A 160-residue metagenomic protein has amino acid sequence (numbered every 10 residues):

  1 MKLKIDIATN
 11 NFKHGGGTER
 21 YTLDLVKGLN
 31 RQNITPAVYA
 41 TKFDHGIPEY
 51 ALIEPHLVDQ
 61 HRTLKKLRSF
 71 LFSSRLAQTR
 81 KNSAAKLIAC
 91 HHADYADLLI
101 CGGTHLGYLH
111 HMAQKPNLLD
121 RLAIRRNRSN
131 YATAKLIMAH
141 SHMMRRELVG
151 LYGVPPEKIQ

Functional and structural regions predicted by a protein language model:
M1-D6: Extreme N-terminal starter segment of soluble prokaryotic enzymes
T9-G15, G28-L64, G153: N-terminal strand-loop element at the rim of the active site of nucleotide-sugar-dependent glycosyltransferases
T18-Y21, Y39-T41, I88-H91, A139-S141: Replace "coordinates the UDP/GDP/TDP-sugar" with "coordinates nucleotide-activated sugar donors
N33, S83-A85, A96, A134-K135: Short, well-ordered alpha-helix to beta-strand connector turns
H61-L87, D120-S129: An amphipathic, basic-hydrophobic alpha-helix
Q78-R80, Y108-N117, R128-K135: A conserved, positively charged/aromatic
I88-A123, M138, I159-Q160: Active-site proximal beta-strand in glycosyltransferases
L119-H140, R145-R146, L151-G153: Membrane-proximal helix-turn-helix segments that form the acceptor-binding/catalytic region of lipid-linked
